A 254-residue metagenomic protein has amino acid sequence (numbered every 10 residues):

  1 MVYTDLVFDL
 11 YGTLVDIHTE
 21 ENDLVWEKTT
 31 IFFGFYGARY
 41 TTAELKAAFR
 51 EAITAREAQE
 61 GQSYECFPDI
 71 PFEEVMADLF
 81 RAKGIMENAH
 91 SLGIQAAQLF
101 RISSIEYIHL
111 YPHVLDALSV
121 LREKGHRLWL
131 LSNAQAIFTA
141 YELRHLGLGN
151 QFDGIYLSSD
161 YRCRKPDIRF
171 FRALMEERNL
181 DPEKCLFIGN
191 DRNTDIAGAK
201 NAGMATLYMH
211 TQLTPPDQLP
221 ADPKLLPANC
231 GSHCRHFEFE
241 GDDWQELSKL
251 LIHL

Functional and structural regions predicted by a protein language model:
M1-L6, I17-T19, R39-A43, H90-I94 (+3 more regions): Asp-based, Mg2+/Mn2+-dependent phosphohydrolase catalytic module
H18-E21, S63-Y64: Short, solvent-exposed loop/turn segments at secondary-structure boundaries
E21-F33: Basic, amphipathic juxtamembrane/active-site segments that coordinate anionic phosphate or diphosphate groups
T30, K46-L99: A metal-dependent, Asp-based hydrolase signature
I53-F67, I102-P112, N201, A205: Short amphipathic alpha-helical segments at helix boundaries and their inter-helical linkers
C66-E74, A82, L99-W129, A140 (+1 more regions): Short, acidic loop-to-helix structural element flanking the phosphoryl-transfer center in phosphate-processing enzymes
